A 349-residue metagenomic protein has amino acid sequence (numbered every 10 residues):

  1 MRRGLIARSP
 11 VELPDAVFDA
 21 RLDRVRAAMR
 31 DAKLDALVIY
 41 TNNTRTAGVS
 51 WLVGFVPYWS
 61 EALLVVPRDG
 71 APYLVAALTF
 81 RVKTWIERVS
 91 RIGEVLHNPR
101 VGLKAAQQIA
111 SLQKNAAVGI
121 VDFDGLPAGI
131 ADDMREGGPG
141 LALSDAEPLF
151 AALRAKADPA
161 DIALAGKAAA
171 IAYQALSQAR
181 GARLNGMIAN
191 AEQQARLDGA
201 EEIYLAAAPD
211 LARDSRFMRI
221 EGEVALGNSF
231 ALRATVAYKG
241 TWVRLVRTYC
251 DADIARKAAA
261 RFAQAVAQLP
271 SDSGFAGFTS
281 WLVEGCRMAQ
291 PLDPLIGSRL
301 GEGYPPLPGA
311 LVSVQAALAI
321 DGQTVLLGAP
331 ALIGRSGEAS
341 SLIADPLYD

Functional and structural regions predicted by a protein language model:
M1-D349: Active-site neighborhoods and metal-handling regions in enzymes and metal-associated proteins
